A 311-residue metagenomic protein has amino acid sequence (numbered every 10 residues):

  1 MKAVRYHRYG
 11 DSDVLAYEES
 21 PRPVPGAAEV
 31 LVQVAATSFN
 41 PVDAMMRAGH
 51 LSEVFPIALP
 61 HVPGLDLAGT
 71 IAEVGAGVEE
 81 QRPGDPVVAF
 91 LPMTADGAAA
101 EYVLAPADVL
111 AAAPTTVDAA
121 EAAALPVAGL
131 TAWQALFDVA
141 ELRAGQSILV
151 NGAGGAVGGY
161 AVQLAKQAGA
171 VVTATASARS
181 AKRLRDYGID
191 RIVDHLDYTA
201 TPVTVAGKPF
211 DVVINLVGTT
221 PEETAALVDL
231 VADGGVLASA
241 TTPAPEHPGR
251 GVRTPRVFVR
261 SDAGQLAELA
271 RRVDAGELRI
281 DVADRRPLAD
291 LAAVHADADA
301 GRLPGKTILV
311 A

Functional and structural regions predicted by a protein language model:
D11-V14, E19-A68, Q81: N-terminal glycine-rich beta->alpha transition that marks the start or flank of a dinucleotide-binding site
L31, A68, V88-A89, L104 (+2 more regions): Hydrophobic beta-strand signal
P56, E80, A89-G152: NAD(P)H dinucleotide-binding glycine-rich loop of Rossmann-like/cofactor-binding domains, especially the beta1-alpha1
A68-P92, G169: A glycine-/small-residue-rich N-terminal strand-loop-strand element that serves as the cofactor-binding glycine loop
L125-H195: Mid-domain Rossmann-like dinucleotide-binding core that forms the NAD(H)/NADP(H) cofactor-binding site
T173, R185-P255: Glycine-rich cofactor phosphate-binding loops and adjacent beta1-alpha1 units of small-molecule cofactor enzyme domains
L266-A311: C-terminal hydrophobic helical "lid"/dimerization subdomain of Rossmann-like NAD(P)H-dependent oxidoreductases
